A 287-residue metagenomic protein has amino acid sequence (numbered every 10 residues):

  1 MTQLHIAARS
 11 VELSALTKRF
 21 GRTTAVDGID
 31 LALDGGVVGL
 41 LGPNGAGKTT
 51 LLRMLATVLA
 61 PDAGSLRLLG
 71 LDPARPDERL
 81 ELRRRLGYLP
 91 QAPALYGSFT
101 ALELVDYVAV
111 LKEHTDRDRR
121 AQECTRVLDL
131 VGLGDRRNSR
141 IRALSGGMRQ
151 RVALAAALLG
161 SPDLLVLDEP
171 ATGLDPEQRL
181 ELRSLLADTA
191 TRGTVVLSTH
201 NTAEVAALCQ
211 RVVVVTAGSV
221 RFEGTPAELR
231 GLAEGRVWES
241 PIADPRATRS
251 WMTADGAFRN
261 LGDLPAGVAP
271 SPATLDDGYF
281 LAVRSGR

Functional and structural regions predicted by a protein language model:
V11, A25-G28, R83: Conserved structural motif at the start of ABC-family nucleotide-binding domains
P43-G47: Walker A (P-loop) phosphate-binding loop of ABC-type ATPase nucleotide-binding domains
G64-R75, E81-L82: Conserved ABC transporter NBD signature motif
D106, V110, D118-R136: Conserved ABC ATPase "signature" region
L159-D163: A short, proline-enriched helix->beta-strand linker immediately N-terminal to the Walker B motif in ABC-type P-loop
L165-E169, L174: Catalytic Walker B motif of ABC-type/P-loop ATPase nucleotide-binding domains
L180-N260: ABC transporter nucleotide-binding domain
